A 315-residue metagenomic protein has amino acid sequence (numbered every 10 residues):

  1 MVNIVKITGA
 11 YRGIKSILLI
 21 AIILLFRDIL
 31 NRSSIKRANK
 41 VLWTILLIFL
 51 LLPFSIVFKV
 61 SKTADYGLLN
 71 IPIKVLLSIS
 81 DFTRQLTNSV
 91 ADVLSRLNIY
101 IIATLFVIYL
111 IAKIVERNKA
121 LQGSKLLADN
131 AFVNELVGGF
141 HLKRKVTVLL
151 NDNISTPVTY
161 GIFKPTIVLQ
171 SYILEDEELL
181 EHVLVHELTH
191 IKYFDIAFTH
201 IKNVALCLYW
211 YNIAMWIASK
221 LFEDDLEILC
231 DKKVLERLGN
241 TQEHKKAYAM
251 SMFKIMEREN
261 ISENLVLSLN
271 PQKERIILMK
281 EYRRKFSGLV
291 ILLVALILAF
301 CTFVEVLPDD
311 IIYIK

Functional and structural regions predicted by a protein language model:
V2-N70, T87-D309: Membrane-embedded and juxtamembrane structural elements of multi-pass membrane proteins
D65-T87, Y313-K315: Membrane-interfacial helical/loop segments at transmembrane boundaries in membrane proteins
